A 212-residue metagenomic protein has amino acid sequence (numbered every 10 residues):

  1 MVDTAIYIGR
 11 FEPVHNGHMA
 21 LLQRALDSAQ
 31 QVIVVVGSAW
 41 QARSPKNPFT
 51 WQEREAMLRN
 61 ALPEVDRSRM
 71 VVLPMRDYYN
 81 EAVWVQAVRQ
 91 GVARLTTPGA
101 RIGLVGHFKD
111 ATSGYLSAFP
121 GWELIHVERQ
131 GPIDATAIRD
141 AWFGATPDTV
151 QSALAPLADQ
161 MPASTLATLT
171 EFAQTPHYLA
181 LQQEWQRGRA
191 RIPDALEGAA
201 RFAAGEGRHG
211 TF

Functional and structural regions predicted by a protein language model:
M1-A204, H209: Nucleotidyltransferase catalytic core that binds NTPs
